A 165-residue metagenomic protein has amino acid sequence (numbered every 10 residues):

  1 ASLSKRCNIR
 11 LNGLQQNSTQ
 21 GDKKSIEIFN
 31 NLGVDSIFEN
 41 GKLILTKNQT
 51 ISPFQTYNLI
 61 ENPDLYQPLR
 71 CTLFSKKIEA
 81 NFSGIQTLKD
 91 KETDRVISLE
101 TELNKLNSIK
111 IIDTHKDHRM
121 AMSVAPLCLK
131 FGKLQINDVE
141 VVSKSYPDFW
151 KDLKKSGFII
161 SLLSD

Functional and structural regions predicted by a protein language model:
A1-D165: Short, structured segments at the rim of ligand-binding sites
